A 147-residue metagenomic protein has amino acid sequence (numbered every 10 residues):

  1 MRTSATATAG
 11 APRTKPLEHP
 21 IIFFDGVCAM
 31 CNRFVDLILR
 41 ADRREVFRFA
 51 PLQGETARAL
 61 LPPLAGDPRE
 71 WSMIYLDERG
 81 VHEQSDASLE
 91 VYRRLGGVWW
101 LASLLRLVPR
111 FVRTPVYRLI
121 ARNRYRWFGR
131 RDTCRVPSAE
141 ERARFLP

Functional and structural regions predicted by a protein language model:
R2-P16, P137-A139, A143-R144: N-terminal [4Fe-4S]-dependent radical SAM core
T6, A11-A41: Local sequence-structure signature of Cys/Sec-based thiol-disulfide redox active-site neighborhoods
E18-H19, V46, R69-E70: A structure-centric signal for secondary-structure junctions around beta-strands
F24, A50-P51, R106: Active-site-adjacent beta-strand anchor residues
L39-A50: Conserved helix-turn-beta segment immediately C-terminal to the redox Cys motif in thioredoxin-like folds
E55-P147: Thiol/selenol-based redox catalytic cores and closely related redox-interacting motifs
